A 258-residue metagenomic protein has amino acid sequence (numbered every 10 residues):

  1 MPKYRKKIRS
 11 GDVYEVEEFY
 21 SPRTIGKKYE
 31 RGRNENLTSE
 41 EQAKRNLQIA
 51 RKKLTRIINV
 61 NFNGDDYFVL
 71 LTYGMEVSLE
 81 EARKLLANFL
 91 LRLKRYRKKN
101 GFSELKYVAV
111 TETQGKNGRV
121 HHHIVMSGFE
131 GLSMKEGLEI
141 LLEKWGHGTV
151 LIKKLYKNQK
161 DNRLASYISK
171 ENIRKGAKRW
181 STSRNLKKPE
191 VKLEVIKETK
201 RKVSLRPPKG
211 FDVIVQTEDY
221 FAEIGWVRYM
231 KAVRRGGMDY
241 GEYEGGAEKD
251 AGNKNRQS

Functional and structural regions predicted by a protein language model:
M1-G118, G128-S258: Right-hand nucleic-acid polymerase module
H122-M126: Cys/His-coordinated zinc-finger cores
